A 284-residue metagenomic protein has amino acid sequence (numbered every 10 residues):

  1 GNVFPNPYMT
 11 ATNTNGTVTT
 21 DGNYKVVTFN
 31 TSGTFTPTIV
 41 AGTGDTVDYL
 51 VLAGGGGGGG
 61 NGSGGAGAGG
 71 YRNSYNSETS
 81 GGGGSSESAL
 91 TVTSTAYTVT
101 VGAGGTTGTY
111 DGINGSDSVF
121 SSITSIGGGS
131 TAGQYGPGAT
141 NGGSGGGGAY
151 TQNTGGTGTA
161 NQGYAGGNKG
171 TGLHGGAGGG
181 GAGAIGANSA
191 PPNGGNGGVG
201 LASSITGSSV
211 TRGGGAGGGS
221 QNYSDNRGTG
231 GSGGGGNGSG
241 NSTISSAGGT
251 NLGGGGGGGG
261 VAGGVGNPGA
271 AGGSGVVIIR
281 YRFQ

Functional and structural regions predicted by a protein language model:
G1-Q284: Low-complexity, glycine/proline-biased repetitive segments and flexible coils/loops
